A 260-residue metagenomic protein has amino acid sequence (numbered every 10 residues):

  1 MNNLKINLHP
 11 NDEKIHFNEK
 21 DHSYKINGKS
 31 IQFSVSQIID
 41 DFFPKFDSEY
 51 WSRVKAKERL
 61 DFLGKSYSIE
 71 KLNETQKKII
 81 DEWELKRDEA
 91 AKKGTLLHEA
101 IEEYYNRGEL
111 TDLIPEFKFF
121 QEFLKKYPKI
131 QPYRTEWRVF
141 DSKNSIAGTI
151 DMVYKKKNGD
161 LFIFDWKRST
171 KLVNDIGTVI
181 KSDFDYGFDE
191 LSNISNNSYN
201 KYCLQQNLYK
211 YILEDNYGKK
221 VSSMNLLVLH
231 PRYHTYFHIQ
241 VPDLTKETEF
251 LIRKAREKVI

Functional and structural regions predicted by a protein language model:
M1-L96: Charged, glycine-rich intrinsically disordered N-terminal tails and low-complexity linkers that flank
M1-N2, H9-K14, N106, S142-K143 (+4 more regions): Accessory terminal regions of nucleic-acid processing enzymes
I6-P10, V139, I146-K156, L161 (+1 more regions): A broadly tuned preference for mixed-charge, low-complexity surface segments
S30-Q37, I114-F117, N196-N197: Secondary-structure junction/capping motif
S36-D40, S169, P242-T248: A short, sequence-level motif marking secondary-structure junctions
I79-L191: Catalytic cores of nuclease domains that cleave nucleic-acid phosphodiester backbones
S195-I260: Metal-dependent nuclease catalytic regions and adjoining charged, substrate-binding loops involved in nucleic-acid end
